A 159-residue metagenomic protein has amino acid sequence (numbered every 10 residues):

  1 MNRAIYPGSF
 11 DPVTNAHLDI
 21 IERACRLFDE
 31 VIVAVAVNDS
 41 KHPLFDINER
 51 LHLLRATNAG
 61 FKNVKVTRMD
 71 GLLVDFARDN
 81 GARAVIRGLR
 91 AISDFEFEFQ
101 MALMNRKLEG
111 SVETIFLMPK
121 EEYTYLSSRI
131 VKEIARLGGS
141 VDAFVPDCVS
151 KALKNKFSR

Functional and structural regions predicted by a protein language model:
M1-R159: Nucleotidyltransferase catalytic core that binds NTPs
